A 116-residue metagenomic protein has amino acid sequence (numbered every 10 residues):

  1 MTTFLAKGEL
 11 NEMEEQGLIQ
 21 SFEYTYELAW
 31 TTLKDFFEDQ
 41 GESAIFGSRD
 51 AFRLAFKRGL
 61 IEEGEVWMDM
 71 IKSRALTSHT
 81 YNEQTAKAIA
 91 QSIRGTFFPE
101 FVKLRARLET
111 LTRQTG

Functional and structural regions predicted by a protein language model:
M1-G116: Solvent-exposed interaction patches of small proteins and small membrane subunits
